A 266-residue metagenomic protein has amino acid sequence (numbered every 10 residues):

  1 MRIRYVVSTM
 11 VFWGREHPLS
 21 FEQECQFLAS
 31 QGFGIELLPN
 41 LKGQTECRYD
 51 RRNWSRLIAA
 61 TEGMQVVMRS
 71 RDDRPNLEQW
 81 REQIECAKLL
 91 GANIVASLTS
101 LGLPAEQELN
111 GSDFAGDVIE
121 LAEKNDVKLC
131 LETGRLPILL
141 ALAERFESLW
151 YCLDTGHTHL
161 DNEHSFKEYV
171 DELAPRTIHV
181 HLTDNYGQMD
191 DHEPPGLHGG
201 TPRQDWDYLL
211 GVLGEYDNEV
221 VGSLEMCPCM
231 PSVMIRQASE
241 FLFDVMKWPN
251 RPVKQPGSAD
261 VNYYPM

Functional and structural regions predicted by a protein language model:
M1-T9, P18-Q31, L77, C86 (+3 more regions): Histidine-acidic metal/acid-base catalytic patches
R2-I3, Q31-N110, E219-V220, C229: Structural motif corresponding to the early beta-alpha repeats
S8-W13, L38-K42, R69-R74, S100-G102 (+4 more regions): Active-site beta-loop-alpha junctions enriched in small/polar residues
W13-L19, G43-Y49, P104-L109, D191-G200: Short, flexible/disordered intra-domain loops and linkers
E24, W54-L57, Q83, V118 (+2 more regions): Aromatic/hydrophobic pocket-lining residues that form π-stacking "cages" and hydrophobic walls in ligand
R74, S100-L109, N125-L129, H157 (+1 more regions): Surface-exposed cleft-lining segments at the edges of enzyme active sites
G111-E120, P137, A141: Histidine/acidic residue-rich metal-binding segments in metalloenzymes
E123-E147: Basic- and aromatic-lined ligand-binding clefts that recognize polyanionic substrates
